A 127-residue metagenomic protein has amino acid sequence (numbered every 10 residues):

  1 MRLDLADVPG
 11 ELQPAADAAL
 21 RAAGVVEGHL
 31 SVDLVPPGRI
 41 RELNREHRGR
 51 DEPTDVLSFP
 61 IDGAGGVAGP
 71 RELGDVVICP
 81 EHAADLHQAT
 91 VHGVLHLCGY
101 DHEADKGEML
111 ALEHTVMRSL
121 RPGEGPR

Functional and structural regions predicted by a protein language model:
M1-A89, V94-R127: An acidic/histidine-cluster motif and surrounding catalytic segment that typifies divalent-metal-assisted enzyme active
